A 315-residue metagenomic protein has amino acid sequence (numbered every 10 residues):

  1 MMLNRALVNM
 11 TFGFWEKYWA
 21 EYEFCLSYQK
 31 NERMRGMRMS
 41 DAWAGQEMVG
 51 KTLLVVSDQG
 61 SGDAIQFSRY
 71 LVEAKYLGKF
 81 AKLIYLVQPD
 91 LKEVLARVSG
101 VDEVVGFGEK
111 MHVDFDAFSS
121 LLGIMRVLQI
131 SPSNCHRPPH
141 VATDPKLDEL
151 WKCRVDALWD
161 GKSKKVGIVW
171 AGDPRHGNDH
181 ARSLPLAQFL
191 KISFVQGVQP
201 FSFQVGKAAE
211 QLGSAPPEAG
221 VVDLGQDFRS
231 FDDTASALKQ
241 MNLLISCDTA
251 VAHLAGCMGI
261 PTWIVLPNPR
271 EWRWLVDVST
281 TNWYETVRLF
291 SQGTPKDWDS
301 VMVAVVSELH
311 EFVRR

Functional and structural regions predicted by a protein language model:
M1-L243, D248-R315: Alpha-helical solenoid repeat scaffolds of the TPR/TPR-like class and their adjacent stem/linker regions that mediate
